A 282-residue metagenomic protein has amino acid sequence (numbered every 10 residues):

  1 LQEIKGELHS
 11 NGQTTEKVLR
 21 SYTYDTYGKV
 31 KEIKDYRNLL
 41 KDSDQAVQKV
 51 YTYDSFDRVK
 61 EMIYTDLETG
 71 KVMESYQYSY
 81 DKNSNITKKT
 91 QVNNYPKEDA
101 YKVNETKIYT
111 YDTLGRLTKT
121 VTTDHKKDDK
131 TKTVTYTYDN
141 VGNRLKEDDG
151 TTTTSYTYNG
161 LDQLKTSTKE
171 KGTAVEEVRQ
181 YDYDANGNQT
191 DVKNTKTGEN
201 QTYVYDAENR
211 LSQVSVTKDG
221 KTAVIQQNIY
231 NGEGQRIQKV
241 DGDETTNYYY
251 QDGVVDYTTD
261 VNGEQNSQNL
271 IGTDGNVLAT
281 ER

Functional and structural regions predicted by a protein language model:
E7-N11, R37-L40, D66, N93 (+9 more regions): A generic structural motif
H9-T15, N38-A46, D66-T69, N93-T106 (+2 more regions): Intrinsically disordered, low-complexity Ser/Thr- and acidic-rich flexible linkers and loops, especially at boundaries
E16-V18, Q45-V47, V72-E74, V103-E105 (+7 more regions): Short, small/polar residue-rich loop motifs at catalytic or cofactor-binding pockets
V18, D35, Y64, K89-N93 (+6 more regions): Serine/threonine-rich low-complexity intrinsically disordered regions
T23-R37, D57, Y80, S84-T90 (+4 more regions): Short, ordered secondary-structure scaffold segments
T110-K119, A185-I229: Surface-exposed extracellular loop regions of Gram-negative outer-membrane beta-barrel proteins
